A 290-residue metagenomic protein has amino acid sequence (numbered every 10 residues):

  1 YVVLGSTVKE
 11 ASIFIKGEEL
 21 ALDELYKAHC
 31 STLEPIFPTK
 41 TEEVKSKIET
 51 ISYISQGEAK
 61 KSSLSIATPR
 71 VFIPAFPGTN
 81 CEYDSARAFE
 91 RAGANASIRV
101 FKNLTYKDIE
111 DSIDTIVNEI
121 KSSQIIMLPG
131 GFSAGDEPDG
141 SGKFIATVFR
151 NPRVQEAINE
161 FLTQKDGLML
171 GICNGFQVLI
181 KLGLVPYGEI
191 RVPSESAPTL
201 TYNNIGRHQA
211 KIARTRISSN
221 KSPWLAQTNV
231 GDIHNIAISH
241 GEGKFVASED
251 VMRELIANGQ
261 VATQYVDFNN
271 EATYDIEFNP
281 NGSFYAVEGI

Functional and structural regions predicted by a protein language model:
Y1-E19, S97-N103, S194-G206, Q264: Beta-strand->loop->alpha-helix junctions that form or flank phosphate-binding loops in nucleotide-handling enzymes
Y1-L4, V71, I126, N174 (+1 more regions): Buried hydrophobic positions in well-ordered alpha/beta secondary-structure cores of metabolic enzymes
Y1-R70, G78, R87: Intein/HINT protein-splicing elements and their conserved insertion hotspots or analogous self-processing inserts
L4, E90, E110-D111, T115-N118 (+2 more regions): Amide-donor transfer/coupling interface in amidating biosynthetic enzymes
V8-A11, F176, G241-G243: Glycine-rich beta-alpha junction loops
G17, A21, L25, E43-S46 (+9 more regions): Catalytic cores of large soluble enzymes that bind and process phosphate-bearing ligands
I54-S141, L225-A226, D232-N235, K244-R253 (+2 more regions): Extended, subdomain-level signal for the structured scaffold at the beginning of enzyme domains
P129, S133-P223: Cysteine-nucleophile active-site neighborhood
